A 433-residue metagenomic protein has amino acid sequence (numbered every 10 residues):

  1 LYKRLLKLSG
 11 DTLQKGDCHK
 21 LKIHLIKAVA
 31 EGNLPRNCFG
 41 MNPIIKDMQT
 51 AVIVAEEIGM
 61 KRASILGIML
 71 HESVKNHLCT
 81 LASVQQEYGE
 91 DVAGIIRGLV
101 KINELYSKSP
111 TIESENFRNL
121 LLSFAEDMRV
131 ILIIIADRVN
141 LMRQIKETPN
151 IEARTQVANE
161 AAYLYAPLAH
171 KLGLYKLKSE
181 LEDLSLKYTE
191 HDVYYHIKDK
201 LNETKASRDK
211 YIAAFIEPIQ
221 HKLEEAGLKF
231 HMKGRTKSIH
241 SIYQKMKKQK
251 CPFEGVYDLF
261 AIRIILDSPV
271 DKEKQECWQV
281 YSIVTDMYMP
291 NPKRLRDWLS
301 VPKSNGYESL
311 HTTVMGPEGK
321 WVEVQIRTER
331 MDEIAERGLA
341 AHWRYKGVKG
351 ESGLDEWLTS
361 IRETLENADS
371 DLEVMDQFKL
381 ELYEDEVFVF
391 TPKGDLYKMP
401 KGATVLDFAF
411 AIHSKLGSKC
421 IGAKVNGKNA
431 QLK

Functional and structural regions predicted by a protein language model:
L1-D11, I23, K27-N37, I44-D47 (+5 more regions): Nucleic-acid processing machinery
K20-I23, D91, I134: Generic alpha-helical secondary structure signal
F39-P43, R62, L66, S73 (+3 more regions): Short secondary-structure transition/capping motifs
I45, M60-L70, D91-I95, R129-V130 (+1 more regions): Alpha-helical scaffolds flanking conserved acidic
E57-M60, S83: Generic N-terminal leader/targeting and pre-domain segments
M69-G98, L174: Hydrophobic or amphipathic alpha-helical targeting/insertion segments
K101: Aromatic/histidine-rich interaction motifs
